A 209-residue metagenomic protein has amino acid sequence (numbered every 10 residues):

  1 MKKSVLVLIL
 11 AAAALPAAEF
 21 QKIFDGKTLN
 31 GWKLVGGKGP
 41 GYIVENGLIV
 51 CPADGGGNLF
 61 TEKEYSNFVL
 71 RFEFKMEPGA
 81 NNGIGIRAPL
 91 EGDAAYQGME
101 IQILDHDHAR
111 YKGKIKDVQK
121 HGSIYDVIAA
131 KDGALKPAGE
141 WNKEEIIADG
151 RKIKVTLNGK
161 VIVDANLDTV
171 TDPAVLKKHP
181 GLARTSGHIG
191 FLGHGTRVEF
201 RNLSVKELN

Functional and structural regions predicted by a protein language model:
M1-S4: Positively charged n-region of N-terminal signal peptides that target proteins for export
L8-I9, E207: A periodicity- and composition-biased signal for non-globular, repetitive helical segments
I9-A17: Hydrophobic h-region of N-terminal signal peptides that target proteins for export in Gram-negative bacteria
A17-N209: Carbohydrate-interacting regions of secretory-pathway proteins
